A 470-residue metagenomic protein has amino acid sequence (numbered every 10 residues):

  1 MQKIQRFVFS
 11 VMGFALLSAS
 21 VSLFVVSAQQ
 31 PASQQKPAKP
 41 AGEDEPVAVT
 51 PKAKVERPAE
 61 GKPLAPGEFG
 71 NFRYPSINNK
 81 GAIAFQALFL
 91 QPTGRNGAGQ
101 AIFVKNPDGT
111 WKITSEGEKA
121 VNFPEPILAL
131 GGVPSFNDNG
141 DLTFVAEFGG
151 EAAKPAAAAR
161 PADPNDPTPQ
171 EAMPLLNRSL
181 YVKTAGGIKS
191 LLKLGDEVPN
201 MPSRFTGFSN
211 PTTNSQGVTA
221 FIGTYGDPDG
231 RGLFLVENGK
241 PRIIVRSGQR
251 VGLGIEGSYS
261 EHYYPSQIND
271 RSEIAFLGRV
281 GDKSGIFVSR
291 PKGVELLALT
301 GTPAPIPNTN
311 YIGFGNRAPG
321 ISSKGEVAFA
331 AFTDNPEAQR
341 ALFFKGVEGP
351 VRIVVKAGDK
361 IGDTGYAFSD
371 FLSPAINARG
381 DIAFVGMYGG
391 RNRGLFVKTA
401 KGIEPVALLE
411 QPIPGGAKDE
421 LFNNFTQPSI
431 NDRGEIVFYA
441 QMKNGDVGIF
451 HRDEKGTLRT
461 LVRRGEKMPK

Functional and structural regions predicted by a protein language model:
M1-V8: N-terminal secretory signal peptides that target proteins for export/translocation
S10-L23: Bacterial N-terminal signal peptides
A28-K470: Flexible "stalk/tail and boundary" regions
